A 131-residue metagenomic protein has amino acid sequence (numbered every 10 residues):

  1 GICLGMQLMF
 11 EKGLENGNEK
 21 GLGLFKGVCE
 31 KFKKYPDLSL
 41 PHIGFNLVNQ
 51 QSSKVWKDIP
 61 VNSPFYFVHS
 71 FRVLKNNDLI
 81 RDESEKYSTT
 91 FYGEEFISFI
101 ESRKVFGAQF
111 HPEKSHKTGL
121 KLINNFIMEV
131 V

Functional and structural regions predicted by a protein language model:
G1-I43: Cysteine-nucleophile active-site neighborhood
G27-V131: Amide-donor transfer/coupling interface in amidating biosynthetic enzymes
